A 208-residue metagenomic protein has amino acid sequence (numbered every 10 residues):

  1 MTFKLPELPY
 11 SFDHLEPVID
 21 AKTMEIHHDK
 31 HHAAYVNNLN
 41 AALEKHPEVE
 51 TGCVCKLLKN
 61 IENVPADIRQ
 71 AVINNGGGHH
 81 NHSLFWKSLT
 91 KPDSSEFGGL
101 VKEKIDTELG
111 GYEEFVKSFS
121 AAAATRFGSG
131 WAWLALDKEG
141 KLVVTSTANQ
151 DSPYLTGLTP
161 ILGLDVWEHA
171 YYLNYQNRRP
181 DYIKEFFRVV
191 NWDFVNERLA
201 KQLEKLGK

Functional and structural regions predicted by a protein language model:
M1-K208: Feature for soluble, non-membrane regions of globular proteins
